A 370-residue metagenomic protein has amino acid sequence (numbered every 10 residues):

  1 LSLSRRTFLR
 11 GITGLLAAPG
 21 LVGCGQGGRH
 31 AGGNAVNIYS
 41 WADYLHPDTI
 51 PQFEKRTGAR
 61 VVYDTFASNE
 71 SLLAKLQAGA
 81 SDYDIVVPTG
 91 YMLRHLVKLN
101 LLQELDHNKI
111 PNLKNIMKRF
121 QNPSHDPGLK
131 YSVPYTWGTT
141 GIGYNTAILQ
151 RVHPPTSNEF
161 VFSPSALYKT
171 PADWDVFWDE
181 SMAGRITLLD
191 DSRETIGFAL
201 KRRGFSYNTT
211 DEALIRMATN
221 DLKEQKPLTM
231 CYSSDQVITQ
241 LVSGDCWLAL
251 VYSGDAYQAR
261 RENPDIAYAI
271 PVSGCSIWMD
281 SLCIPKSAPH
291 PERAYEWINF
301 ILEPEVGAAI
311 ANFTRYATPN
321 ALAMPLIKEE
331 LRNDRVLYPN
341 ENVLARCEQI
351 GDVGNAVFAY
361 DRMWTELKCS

Functional and structural regions predicted by a protein language model:
L1-P19: N-terminal secretory signal peptides and thylakoid transit peptides that target proteins across membranes
V22-G23: C-terminal motif of bacterial Sec signal peptides marking the signal peptidase cleavage site
G28-H95: Early extracytoplasmic/lumenal segment of secretory-pathway proteins
S81-I85, Q103-A147, R185: A structural signal for short loop-to-beta-strand junctions that line the ligand-binding cleft of periplasmic/secreted
Y91-L102, D126-F160, P164-A166, T195-R203 (+1 more regions): Periplasmic solute-binding protein
Q103-L113, S132, L248, P264-S276 (+1 more regions): Short beta-strand->loop
T187-D191, T195-P271: Ligand-binding pocket segment of bilobal, Venus flytrap-like solute-binding proteins
P285-L344: Mature extracytoplasmic/periplasmic domains
